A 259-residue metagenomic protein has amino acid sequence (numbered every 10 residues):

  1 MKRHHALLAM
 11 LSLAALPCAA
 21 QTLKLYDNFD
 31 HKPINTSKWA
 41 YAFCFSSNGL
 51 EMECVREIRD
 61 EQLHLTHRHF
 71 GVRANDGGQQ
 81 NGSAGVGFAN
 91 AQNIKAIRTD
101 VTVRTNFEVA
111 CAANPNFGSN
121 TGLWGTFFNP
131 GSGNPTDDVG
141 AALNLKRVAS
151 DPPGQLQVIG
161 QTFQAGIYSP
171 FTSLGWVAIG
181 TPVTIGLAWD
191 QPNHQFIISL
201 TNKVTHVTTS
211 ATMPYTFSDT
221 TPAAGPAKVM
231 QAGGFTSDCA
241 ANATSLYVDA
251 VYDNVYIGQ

Functional and structural regions predicted by a protein language model:
M1-L8: Bacterial N-terminal signal peptides that target proteins for export
A15-P17: N-terminal signal peptide c-region/cleavage motif recognized by signal peptidases
A20-Q21: Boundary of Sec targeting at the N-terminus
N28, V72, I94-A96, Y215-Q259: Ligand-recognition surfaces built from glycine- and aromatic
N28-E53: Short, tryptophan-glycine- and acidic/Ser/Thr-enriched carbohydrate-recognition patches
F29, T181-W189, F196-I198: Short tryptophan-centered beta-strand motifs in secreted/extracellular beta-sheet-rich domains of glycan-recognition
H64-Q157: Secretory/extracellular carbohydrate-interaction modules and structurally similar beta-sandwich "look-alikes"
I159-G186: Short, aromatic/His-centered strand-loop micro-motif at the edge of beta-sheets
